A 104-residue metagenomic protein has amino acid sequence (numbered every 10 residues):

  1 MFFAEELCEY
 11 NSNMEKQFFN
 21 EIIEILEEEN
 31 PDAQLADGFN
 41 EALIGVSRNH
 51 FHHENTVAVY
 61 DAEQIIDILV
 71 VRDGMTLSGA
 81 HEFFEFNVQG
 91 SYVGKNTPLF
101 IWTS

Functional and structural regions predicted by a protein language model:
E15-S104: C-terminal alpha-helical interaction appendages
